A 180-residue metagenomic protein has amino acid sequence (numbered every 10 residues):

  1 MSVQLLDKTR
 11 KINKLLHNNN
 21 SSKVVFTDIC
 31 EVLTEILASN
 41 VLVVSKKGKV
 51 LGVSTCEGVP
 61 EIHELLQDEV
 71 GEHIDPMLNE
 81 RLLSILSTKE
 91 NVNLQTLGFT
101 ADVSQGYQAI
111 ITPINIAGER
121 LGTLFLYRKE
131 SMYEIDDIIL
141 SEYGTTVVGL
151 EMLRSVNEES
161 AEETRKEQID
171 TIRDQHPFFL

Functional and structural regions predicted by a protein language model:
M1-L180: Hydrophobic, helix-rich cores of sensory/ligand-binding and other regulatory modules that couple small-molecule
